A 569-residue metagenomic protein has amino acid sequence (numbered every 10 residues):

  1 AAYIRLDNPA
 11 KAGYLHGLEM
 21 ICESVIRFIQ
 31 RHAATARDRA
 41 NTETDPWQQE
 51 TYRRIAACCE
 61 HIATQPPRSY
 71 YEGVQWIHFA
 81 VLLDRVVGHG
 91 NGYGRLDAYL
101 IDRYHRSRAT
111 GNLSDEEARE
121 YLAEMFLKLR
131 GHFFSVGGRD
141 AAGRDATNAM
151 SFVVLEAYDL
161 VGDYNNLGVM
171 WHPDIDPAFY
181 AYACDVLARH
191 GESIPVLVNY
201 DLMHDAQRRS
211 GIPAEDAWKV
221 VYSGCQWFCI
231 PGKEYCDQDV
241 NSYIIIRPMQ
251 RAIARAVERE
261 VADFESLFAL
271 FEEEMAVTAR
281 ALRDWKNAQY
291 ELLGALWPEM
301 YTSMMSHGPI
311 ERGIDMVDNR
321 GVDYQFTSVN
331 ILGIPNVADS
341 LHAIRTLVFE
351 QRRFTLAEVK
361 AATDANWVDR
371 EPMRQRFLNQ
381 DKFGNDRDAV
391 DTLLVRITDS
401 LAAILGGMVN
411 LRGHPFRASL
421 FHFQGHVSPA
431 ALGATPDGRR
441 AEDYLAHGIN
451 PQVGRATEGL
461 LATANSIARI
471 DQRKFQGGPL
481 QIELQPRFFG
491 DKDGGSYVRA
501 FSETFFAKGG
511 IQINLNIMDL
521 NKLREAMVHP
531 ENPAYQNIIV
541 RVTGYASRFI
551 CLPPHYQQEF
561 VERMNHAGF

Functional and structural regions predicted by a protein language model:
A1-G17, W47, T51-R54, H61-Q65 (+1 more regions): Conserved catalytic cores of very large enzyme subunits
A1-Y3, I29-A40, C59, R103: Non-transmembrane amphipathic alpha-helical segments
H16-R27: Extended non-globular scaffold/tether segments
A36-Y52: Short, Lys/Glu-rich amphipathic helical modules
